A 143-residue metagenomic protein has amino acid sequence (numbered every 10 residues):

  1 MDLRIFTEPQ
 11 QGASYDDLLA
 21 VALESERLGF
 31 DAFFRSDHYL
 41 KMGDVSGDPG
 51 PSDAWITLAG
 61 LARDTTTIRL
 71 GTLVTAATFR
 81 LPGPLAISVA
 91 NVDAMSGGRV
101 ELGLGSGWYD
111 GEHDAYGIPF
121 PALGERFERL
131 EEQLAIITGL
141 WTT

Functional and structural regions predicted by a protein language model:
M1-D64: N-terminal beta1-alpha1-beta2 module of alpha/beta enzyme domains
L3-A13, T78-T143: Flexible, glycine-rich active-site loops centered on histidine and acidic residues that chelate a metal or position
F33, L70, V100-L102: Hydrophobic residues within beta-strands of alpha/beta enzymes
D37, T72-V74, L104-W108: Glycine-rich, histidine-containing beta strand-loop boundary motifs that form or position
H38-K41, L73-A76, G117: Short linear capping/connector segments at secondary-structure termini
V45-P49, T75-R80: Glycine-rich "substrate-gating" loop/helix at the edge of Rossmann-like oxidoreductase active sites
T65-L73: Conserved catalytic cysteine-centered active-site region of acyl-thioester-dependent Claisen-condensing enzymes
